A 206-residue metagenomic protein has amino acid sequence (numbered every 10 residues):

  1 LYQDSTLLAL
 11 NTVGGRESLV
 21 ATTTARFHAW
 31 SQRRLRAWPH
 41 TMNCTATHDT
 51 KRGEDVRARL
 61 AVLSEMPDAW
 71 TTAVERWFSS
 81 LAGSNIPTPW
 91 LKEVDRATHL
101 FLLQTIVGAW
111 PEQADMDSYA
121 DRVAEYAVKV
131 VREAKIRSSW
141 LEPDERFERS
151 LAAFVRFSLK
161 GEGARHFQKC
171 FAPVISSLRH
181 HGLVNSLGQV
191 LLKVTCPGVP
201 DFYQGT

Functional and structural regions predicted by a protein language model:
L1-T206: Catalytic cores of glycan-processing enzymes that make or break glycosidic bonds
